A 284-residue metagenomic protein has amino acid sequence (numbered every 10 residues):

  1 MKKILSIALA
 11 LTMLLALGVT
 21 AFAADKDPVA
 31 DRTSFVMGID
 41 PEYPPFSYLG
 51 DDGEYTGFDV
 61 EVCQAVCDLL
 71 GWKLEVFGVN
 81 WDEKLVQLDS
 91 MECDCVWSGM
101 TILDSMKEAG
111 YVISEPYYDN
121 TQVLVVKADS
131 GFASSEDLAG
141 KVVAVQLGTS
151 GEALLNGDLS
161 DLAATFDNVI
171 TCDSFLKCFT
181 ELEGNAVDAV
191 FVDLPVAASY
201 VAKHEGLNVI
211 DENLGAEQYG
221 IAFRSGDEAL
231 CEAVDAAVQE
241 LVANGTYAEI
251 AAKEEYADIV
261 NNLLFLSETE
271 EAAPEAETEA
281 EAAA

Functional and structural regions predicted by a protein language model:
A23-Y55, K107, G131-V142, F265-A284: Immediate post-signal peptide segment of exported/extracytoplasmic ligand-binding proteins
A24-D27, K73, S150-I170, A202-I210 (+1 more regions): Ligand-binding clefts/hinges and TM-proximal coupling segments of bilobed small-molecule sensing domains
A24-M100, T171, K253: Extracytoplasmic small-molecule ligand-binding "clamshell" domains of the periplasmic binding protein/Venus flytrap
I39-P44, Y55-D68, M100-T101, N120-L176 (+2 more regions): Bilobed "Venus flytrap"/periplasmic-binding protein-like clamshell domains and structurally analogous long
P41, Y118-V126, L194, A198-Q239 (+1 more regions): Periplasmic-binding protein-like
V60-L69, D129-F132, V142, L147-S150 (+1 more regions): Extended ligand-binding regions for polar small-molecule ligands
Q64, K73-D137, N208, N213: Acidic, polar ligand-binding/catalytic clefts
E83-D89, G99-E108, L154-D158, T180-G215: A ligand-binding cleft/hinge motif common to bilobed small-molecule-binding domains
